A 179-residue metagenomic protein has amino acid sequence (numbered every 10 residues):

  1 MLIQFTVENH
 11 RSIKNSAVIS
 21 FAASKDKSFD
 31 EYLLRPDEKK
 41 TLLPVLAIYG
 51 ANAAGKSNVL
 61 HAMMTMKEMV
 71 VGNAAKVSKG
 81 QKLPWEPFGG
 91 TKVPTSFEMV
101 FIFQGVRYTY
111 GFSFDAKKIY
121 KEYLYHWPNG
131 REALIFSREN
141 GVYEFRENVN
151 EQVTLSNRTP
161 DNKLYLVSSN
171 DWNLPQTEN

Functional and structural regions predicted by a protein language model:
M1-T65: Pre-Walker A-like glycine/lysine-rich segment at the N-terminus of P-loop NTPase domains
T6, S20-A22, V100, S113 (+1 more regions): Residues in well-ordered beta-strands of folded domains
V7, F101-F103, H126: Short acidic, glycine-rich loop/turn motifs
S12, F103-R107, N129: Glycine-centered tight beta-turn/hairpin loop motif at sheet-sheet or coil-to-beta transitions
P36-T41, A47, A51, L60-I119: Conserved P-loop NTP-binding catalytic core
T109-N179: Electropositive, glycine-dotted interaction segments that contact anionic polymers or phosphate-rich ligands
